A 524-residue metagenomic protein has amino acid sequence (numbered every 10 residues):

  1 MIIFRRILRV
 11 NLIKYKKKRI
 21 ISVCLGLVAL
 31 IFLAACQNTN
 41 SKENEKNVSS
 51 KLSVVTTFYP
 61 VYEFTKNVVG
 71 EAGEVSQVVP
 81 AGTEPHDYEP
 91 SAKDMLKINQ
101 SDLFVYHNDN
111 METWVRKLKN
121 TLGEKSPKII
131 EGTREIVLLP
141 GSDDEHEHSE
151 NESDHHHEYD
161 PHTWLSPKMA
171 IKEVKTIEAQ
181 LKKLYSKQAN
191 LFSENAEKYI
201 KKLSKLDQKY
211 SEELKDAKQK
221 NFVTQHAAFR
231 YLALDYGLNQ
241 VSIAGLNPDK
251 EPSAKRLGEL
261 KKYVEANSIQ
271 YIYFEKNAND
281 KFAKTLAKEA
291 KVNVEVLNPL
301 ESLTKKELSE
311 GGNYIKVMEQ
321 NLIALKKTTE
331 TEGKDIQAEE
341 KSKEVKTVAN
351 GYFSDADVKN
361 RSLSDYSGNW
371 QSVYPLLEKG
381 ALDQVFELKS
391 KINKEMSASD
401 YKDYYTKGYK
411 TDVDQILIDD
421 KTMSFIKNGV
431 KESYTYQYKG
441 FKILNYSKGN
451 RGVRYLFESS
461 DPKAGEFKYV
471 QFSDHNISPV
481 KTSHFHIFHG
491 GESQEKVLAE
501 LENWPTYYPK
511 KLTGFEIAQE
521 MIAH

Functional and structural regions predicted by a protein language model:
I2-R5, R9-Y15, R19-L25, F32-D357 (+5 more regions): Extracytoplasmic metal-acquisition and chelation regions
F222, T406-R451: Mid-length scaffold segments of soluble, non-membrane domains
Y231-A233, G380-A381, Y434: Short acidic/glycine-rich loop or secondary-structure boundary segments that cap or lie
Y352-D355, N360, Q371-T422, S460-S478: Short, solvent-exposed loop/hinge segments that bridge or flank secondary-structure elements
T435-K481: An exposed acidic His-Trp-rich patch
H484-H486: Aromatic/pi-system hotspot detector in well-structured domains
